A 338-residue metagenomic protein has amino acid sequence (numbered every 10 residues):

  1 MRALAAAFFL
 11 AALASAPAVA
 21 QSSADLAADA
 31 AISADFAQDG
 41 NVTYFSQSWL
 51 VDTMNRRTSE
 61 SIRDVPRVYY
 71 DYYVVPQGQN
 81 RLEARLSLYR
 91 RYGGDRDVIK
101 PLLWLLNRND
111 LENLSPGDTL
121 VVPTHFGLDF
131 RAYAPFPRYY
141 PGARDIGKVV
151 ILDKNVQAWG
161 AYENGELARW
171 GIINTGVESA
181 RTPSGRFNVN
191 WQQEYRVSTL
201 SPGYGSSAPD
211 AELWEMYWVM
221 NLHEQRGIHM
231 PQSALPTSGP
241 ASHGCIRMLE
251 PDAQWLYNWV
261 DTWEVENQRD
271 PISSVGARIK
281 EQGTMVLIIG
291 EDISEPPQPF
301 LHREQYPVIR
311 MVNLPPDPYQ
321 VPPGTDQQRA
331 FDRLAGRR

Functional and structural regions predicted by a protein language model:
A5-S15: Bacterial N-terminal signal peptides
A16-A20: Sec/Tat signal peptide C-region and signal peptidase I cleavage site
Q21, D25-D29, L200-R338: Exported/periplasmic cell-wall-interacting domains
D29-D97: Primarily a LysM-type cell-wall glycan-binding module
V42-Q47, V51-V65, R96-P137: Extracellular LysM carbohydrate-binding repeats and other cell-envelope/extracellular binding modules
V68-Y70, V98, S115-T119, R144-G147 (+7 more regions): Extracytoplasmic
L106-R108, H125-G127, N155-Q157, N164-E166 (+6 more regions): Solvent-exposed coil/turn segments that connect beta secondary-structure elements in extracytoplasmic/periplasmic
F126, A134-E178: A structural motif detector for short, solvent-exposed N-terminal "entry" segments of globular domains
